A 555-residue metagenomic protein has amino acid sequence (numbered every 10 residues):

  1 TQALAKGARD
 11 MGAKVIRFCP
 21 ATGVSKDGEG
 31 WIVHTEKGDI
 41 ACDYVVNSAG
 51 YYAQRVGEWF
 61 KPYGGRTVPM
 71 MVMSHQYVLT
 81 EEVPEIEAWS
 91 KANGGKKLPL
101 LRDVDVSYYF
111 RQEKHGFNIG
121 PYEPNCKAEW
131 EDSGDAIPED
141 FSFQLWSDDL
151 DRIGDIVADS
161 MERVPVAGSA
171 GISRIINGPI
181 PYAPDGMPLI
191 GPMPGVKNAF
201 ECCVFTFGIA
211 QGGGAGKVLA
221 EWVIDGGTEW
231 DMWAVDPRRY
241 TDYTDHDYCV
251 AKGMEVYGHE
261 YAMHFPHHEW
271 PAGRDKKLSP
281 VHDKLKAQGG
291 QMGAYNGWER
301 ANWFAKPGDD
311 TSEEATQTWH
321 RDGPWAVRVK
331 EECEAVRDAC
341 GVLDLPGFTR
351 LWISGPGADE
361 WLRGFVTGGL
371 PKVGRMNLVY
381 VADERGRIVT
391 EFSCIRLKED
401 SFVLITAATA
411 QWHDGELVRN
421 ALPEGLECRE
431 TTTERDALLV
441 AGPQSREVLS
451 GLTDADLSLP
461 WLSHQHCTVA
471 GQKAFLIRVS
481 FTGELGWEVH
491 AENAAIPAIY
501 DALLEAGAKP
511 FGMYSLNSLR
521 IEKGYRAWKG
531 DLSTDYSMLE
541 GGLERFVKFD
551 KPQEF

Functional and structural regions predicted by a protein language model:
T1-Y44, S48, Y52-R55: Helical element adjacent to the flavin cofactor pocket in flavoenzyme catalytic cores
K14-I16, A170-S173, E427-T431, F511: General small-molecule cofactor/ligand-binding pocket signal
S25-I32, P181-G186, V196, I388: A short, glycine/Asx- and small/polar-enriched loop/turn that sits immediately N-terminal to a beta-strand
D39-K97, I496, K509-G512: Central helical "cap/lid" subdomain
P62, R66, S74-A128, D148-D151 (+1 more regions): Mid-domain catalytic core of redox enzymes that form a hydrophobic substrate pocket/lid adjacent to a catalytic redox
D105, K114, A128-K277: C-terminal catalytic lobe of FAD-dependent flavoproteins
W230-D231, D236-F555: Glycine/proline-enriched, intrinsically flexible loops and inter-domain linkers
